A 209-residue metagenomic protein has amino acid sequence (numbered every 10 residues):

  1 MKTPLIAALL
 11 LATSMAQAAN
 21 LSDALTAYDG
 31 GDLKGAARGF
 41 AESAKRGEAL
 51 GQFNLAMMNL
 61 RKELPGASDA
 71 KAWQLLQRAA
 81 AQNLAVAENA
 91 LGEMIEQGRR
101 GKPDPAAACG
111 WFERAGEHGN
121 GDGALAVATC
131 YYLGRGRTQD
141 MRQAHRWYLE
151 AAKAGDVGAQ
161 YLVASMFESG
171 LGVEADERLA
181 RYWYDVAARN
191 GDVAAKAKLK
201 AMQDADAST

Functional and structural regions predicted by a protein language model:
T13-M15: N-terminal signal peptide c-region/cleavage motif recognized by signal peptidases
A19-R46, R61: Alpha-helical segment of the N-proximal tetratricopeptide repeat
N20-A27, N54-R61, A90-Q97, A126-L133 (+2 more regions): Hydrophobic face of amphipathic alpha-helices that form TPR/SEL1-like repeat modules and related alpha-solenoid
D29-R38, P65-L75, K102-W111, T138-W147 (+1 more regions): Structural signature of tandem alpha-helical TPR/SEL1-like repeats, specifically the intra-repeat loop/turn
E42-S43, R78-A79, R114-A115, L149-A151 (+1 more regions): Canonical positions in the second alpha-helix
K45-A49, R61-E63, S68, A81-L84 (+9 more regions): Short helix-capping/linker turns of helical repeat alpha-solenoids
G51-F53, A87, G123, A159 (+1 more regions): TPR alpha-solenoid repeat register
E174-T209: Terminal, low-structured helical/coil segments at or just beyond the last alpha-helical repeat
